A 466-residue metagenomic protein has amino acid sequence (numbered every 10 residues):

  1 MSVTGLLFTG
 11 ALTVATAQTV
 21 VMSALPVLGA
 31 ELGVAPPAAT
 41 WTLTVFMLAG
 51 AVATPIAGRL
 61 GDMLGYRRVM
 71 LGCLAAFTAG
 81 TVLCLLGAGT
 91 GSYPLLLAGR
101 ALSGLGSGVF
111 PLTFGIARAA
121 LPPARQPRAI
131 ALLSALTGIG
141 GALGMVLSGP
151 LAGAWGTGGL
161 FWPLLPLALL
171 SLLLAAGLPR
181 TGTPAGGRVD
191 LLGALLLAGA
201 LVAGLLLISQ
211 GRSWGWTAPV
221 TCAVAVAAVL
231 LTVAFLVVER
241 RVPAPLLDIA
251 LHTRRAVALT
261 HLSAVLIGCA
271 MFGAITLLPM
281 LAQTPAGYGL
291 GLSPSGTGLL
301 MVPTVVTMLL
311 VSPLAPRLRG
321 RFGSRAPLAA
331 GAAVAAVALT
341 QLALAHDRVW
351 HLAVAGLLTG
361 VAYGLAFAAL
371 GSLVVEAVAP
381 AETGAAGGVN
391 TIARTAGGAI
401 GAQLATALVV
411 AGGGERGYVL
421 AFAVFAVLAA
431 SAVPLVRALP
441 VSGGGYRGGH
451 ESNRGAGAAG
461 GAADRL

Functional and structural regions predicted by a protein language model:
M1, R437-L466: Intrinsic disorder in cytosolic terminal tails and internal cytosolic loops of multi-pass membrane transporters
S2-P26, V34-V45, A49-I56, R67-M70 (+5 more regions): 12-transmembrane solute porter fold
L12, E31, L85, L105-G108 (+5 more regions): Histidine kinase transmitter module recognition
L25, G140-A152, G204, I208 (+2 more regions): Small-residue (Gly/Pro/Ala) motifs that create kinks and tight helix-helix packing interfaces
A30-E31, P37, D62-M63, A88-G89 (+7 more regions): Membrane-helix boundary and inter-helical linker elements of multi-pass secondary transporters
M47, T54-L192: Helix-loop-helix hairpins in multi-pass membrane proteins, especially solute transporters
L83, G87, L170-L178, A203-L206 (+4 more regions): Residue-level signal for alpha-helical transmembrane segments in multi-pass membrane proteins
G153-S263, G268-A270, I275, P285 (+3 more regions): Hydrophobic transmembrane-helix bundles of small-molecule transporters
